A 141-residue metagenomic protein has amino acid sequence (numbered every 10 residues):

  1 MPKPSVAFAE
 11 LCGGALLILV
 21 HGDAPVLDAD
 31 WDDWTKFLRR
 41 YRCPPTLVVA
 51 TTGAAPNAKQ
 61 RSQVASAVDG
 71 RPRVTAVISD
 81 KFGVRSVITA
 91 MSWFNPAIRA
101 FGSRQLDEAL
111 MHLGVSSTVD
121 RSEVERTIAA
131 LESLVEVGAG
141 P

Functional and structural regions predicted by a protein language model:
M1-P141: Amphipathic, Lys/Arg-enriched alpha-helical "gate/interface" segment within cytosolic domains that mediates
